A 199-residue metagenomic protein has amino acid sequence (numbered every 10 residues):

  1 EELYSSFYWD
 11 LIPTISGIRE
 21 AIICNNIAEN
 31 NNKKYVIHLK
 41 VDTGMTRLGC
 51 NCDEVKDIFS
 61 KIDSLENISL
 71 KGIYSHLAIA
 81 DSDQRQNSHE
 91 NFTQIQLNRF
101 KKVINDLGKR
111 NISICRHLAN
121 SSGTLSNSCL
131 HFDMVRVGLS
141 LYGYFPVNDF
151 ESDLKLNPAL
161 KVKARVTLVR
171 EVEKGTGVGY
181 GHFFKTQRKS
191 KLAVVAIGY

Functional and structural regions predicted by a protein language model:
E1-L11, I15-I22, S126: N-terminal active-site wall of soluble small-molecule enzyme domains
S5-P13, E29-K33, C129-R136: Glycine-enriched alpha-helix->loop->beta-strand junction motifs that scaffold or abut catalytic
S6, N32, N157-A159, R188: Short coil/turn motifs at beta-sheet boundaries
D10, V36, M134-R136, K161-K163 (+1 more regions): Broad gene-expression machinery/nucleic-acid interaction feature
A21-I22, N26-I27, T43-E173: Active-site loop/helix belt of alpha/beta enzymes
N32-V36, L70: Short, flexible active-site-proximal loops enriched in glycine and acidic residues
A159-Y199: Functionally critical, mid-to-C-terminal surface segments that flank or help form catalytic/ligand
